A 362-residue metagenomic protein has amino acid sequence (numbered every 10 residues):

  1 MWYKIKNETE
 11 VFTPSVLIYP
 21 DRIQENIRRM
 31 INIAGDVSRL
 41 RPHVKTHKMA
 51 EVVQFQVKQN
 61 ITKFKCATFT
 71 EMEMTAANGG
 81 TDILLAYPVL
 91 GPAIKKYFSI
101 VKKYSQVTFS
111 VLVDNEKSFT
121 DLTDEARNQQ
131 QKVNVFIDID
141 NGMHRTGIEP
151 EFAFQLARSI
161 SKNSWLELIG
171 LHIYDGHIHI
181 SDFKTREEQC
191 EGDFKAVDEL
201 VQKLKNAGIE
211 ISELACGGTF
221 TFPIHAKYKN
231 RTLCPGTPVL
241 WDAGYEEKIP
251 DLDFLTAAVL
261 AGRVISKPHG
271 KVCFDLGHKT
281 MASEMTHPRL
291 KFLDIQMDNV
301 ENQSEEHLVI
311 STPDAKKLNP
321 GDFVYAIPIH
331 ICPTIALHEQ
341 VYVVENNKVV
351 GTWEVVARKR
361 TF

Functional and structural regions predicted by a protein language model:
M1-I18: Generic N-terminal amphipathic, Lys/Arg-enriched alpha-helix
W2-Y3, R22-V52: N-terminal glycine-rich anion-binding loops that anchor highly charged ligand groups
I23, K45, T75, I137 (+5 more regions): Conserved, mostly hydrophobic/aromatic
R39, N206-E213, P320, I335-H338: Flexible, glycine/charged-enriched surface loops at secondary-structure junctions
H43-D175, H179: Active-site-proximal beta-alpha core segment in soluble small-molecule metabolic enzymes
D140-L252: Active-site loop/helix belt of alpha/beta enzymes
F220-Q296: Active-site loop ensemble at the mouth of alpha/beta enzyme cores that anchors a bound cofactor
K267-F362: C-terminal accessory subdomain/extension
